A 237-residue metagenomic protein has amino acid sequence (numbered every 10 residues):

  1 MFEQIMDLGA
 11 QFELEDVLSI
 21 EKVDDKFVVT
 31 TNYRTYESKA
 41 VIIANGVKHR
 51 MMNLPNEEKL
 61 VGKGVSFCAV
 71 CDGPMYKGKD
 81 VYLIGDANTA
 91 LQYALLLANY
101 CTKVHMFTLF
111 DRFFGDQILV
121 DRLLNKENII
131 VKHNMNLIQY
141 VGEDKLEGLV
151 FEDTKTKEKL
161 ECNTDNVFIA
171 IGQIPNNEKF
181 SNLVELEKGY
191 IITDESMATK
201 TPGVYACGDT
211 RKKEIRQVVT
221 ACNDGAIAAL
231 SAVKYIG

Functional and structural regions predicted by a protein language model:
I5, Q11-D24, V28-T30, T35-Y36 (+2 more regions): A Rossmann-like FAD-binding core segment of flavoenzymes
E37-K39, G78, T164-D165, T201: Active-site acidic short loop of glycosyltransferases
I43-A44, L83, I169-A170: Redox-cofactor binding/interface segments in oxidoreductases and associated redox assembly factors
K48, N53, K59-M75, I169-T220 (+2 more regions): FAD-site-proximal beta/loop scaffold in flavoenzymes
G85-A87: Glycine-rich Rossmann-fold phosphate-binding loop(s) that bind the pyrophosphate of adenine dinucleotide cofactors
A90: N-terminal Rossmann-fold NAD(P) dinucleotide-binding loop
A94-L95: Generic hydrophobic/aromatic pocket-lining and core-packing "Φ" positions
